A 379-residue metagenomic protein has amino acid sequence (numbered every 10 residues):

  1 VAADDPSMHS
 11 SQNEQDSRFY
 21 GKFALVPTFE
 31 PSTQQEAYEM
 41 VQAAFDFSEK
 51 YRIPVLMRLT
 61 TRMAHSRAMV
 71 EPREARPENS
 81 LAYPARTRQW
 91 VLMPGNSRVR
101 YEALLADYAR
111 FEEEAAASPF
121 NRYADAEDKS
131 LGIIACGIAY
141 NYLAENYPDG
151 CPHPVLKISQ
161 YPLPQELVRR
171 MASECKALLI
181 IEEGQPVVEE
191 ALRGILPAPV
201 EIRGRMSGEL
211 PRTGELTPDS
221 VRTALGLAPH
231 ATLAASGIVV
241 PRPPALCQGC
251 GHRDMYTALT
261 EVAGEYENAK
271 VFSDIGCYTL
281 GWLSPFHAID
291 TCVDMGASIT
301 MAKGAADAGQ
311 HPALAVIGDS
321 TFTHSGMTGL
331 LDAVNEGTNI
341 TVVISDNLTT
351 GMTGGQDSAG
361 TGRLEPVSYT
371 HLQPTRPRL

Functional and structural regions predicted by a protein language model:
V1-E49, K270-G351: Thiamine diphosphate
M8-Q15, M40-A43, E49, S66-P72 (+10 more regions): Short acidic, glycine/serine/threonine-rich loops at helix termini
Y20-A24, C151, M171-S173, A198-G204 (+5 more regions): Short acidic (Asp/Glu) and glycine-rich catalytic loops that position anionic groups and cofactors
P31-L246, G251-H252, E265, L379: Flexible, low-complexity linker and terminal segments
T60, S159, E182-G184, I275-G276 (+3 more regions): Anionic group-transfer/hydrolysis microenvironments
A75-A82, T291-V293, S358-Y369: Acidic, Ser/Thr-rich peripheral helices and adjacent loops at domain boundaries
E127-P162, I238-A313, D332-T338: Non-catalytic terminal/interface segments that mediate subunit docking, oligomerization, and allosteric communication
T370-P377: Conserved small/polar residues in nucleotide/adenosyl-binding loops
